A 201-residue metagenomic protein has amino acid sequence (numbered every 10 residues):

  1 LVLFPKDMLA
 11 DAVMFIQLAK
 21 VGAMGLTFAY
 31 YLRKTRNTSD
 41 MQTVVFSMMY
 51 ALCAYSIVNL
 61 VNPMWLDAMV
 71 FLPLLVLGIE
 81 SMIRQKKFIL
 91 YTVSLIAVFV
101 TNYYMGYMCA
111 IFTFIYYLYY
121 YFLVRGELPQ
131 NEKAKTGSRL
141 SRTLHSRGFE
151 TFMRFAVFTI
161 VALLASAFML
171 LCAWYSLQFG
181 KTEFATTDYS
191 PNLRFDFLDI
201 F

Functional and structural regions predicted by a protein language model:
L1, F152-F201: Periplasmic/ER-lumenal interhelical loops and adjacent helix-loop junctions in multi-pass membrane proteins
L1-F15, A54: Juxtamembrane segments of multi-pass membrane glycosylation machinery that transfer sugars from lipid-linked donors
F15-R36: Transmembrane-helix motifs of polytopic, lipid-linked glycan transferases
A29-L52: Transmembrane-helix signature of polytopic, membrane-embedded enzymes that assemble or transfer cell-envelope glycans
L60-L66: Short acidic/glycine- and proline-prone juxtamembrane loop motifs at membrane-interface regions of multi-pass membrane
L75-L90, Y121-R125: Membrane-interface transmembrane helices that cradle and orient dolichyl/undecaprenyl
I89-Y103, V161: Membrane-interface alpha helices of multi-pass inner-membrane proteins
C109-L163, A173: Perimembrane helix-loop-helix junctions
